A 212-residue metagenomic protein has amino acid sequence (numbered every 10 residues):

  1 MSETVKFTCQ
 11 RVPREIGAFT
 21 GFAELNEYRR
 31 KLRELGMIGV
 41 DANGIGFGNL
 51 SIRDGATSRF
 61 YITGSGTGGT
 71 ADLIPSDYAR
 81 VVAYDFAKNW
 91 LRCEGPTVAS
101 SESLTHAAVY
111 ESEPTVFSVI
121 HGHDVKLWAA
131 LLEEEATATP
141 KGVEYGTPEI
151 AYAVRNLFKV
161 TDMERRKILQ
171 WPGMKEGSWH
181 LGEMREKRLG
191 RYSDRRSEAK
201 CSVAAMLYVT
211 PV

Functional and structural regions predicted by a protein language model:
M1-V212: Glycine-rich flexible loops
